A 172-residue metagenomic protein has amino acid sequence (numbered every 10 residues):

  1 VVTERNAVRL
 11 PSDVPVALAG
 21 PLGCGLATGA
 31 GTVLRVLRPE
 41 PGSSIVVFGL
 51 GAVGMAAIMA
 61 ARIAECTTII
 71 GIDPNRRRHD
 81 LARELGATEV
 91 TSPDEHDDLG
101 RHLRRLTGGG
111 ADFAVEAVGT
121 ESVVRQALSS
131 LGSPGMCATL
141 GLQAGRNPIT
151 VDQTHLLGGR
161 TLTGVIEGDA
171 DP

Functional and structural regions predicted by a protein language model:
V1-F48: NAD(P)H dinucleotide-binding glycine-rich loop of Rossmann-like/cofactor-binding domains, especially the beta1-alpha1
T3, E65, L85-A87, S133 (+1 more regions): Short, structured coil segments at secondary-structure junctions
R35-R38, R62-E65, S129-S133: Alpha-helix C-terminal capping segments
P39, T107, V118, L131-G132: A generic alpha-to-beta junction signature in SAM-dependent methyltransferases
S44, T67-I69, M136, T161: Residues at the starts of beta-strands that form the adenosine-phosphate
V47-L50, R62-Q126, R146: Adenosine-nucleotide cofactor-binding segment
G54-M55: N-terminal Rossmann-fold NAD(P) dinucleotide-binding loop
E121-P172: Glycine-rich phosphate-binding loop and adjacent beta-alpha segment of Rossmann(oid) nucleotide-cofactor-binding
